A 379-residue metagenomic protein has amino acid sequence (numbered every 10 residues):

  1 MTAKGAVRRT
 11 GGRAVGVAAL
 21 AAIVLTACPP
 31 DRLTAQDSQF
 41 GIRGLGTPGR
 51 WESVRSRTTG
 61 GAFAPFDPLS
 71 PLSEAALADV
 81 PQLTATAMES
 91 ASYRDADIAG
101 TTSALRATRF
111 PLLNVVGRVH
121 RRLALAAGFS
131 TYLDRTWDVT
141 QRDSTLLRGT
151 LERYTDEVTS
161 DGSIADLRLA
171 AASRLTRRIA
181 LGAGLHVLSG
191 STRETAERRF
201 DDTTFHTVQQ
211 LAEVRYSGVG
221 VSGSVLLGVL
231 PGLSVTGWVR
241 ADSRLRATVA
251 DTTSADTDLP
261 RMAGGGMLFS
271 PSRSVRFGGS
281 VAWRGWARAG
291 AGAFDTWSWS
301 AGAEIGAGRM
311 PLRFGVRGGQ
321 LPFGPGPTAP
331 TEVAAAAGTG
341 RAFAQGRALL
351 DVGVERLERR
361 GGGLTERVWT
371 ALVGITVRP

Functional and structural regions predicted by a protein language model:
M1-G12: N-terminal secretory signal peptides that target proteins for export/translocation
T10, T26-P30, T34: Intrinsic disorder
G16-C28: Bacterial N-terminal signal peptides
L33-L133, T328: N-terminal, post-signal peptide beta-strand-biased segments of exported outer-membrane/organellar beta-barrel and other
T58, R215, V219-P379: Outer membrane beta-barrel transmembrane domains
A91-A104, D134-R168, S189-S222, V239-G264 (+4 more regions): Extracellular/periplasm-exposed beta-strand and loop segments of Gram-negative cell-envelope proteins, dominated by
T108, L112-W137, R168-G190: Outer membrane beta-barrel
S130, S163-R178, F269, F294 (+1 more regions): Gram-negative (and chloroplast) outer-membrane scaffold detector with strong preference for beta-barrel transmembrane
